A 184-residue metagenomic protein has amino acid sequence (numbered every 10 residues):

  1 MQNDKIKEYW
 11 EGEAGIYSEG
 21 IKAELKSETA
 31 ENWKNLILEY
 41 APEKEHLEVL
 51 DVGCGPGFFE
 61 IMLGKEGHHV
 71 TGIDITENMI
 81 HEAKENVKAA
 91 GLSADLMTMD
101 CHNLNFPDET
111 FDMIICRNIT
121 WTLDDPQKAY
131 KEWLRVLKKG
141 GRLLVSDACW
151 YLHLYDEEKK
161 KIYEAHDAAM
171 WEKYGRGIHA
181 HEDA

Functional and structural regions predicted by a protein language model:
M1-K44, F58-M62, E82: Conserved class I S-adenosyl-L-methionine
L50-N103: Class I SAM-dependent methyltransferase SAM/SAH-binding core
N78, L123-K128, H153: Short N-terminal helix/helix-N-cap motif within the alpha/beta-hydrolase-1
I115: A conserved beta-strand element that flanks and buttresses the S-adenosyl-L-methionine
N118-I119: Short catalytic micro-motifs in class I SAM-dependent methyltransferases
Q127-R142: A short glycine-rich, Lys/Arg-flanked "PGG" loop and its adjoining helix->strand segment in the class I
R142-H181: Conserved class I S-adenosyl-L-methionine
A184: Short alpha-helix
